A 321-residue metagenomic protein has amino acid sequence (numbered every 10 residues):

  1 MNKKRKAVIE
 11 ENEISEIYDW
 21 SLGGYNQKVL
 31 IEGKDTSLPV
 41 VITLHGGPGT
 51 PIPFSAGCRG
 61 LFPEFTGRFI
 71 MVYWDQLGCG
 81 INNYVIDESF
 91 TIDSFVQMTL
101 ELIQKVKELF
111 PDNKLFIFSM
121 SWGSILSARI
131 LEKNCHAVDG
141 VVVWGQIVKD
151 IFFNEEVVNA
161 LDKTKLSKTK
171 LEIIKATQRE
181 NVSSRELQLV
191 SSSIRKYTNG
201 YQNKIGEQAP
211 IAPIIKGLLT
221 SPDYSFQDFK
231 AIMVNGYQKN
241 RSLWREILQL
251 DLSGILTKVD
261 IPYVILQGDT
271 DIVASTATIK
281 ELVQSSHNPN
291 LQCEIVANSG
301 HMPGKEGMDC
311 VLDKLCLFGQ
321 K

Functional and structural regions predicted by a protein language model:
P51-L61: The serine-hydrolase catalytic nucleophile loop
P53, Q76-F90: Glycine-rich "HGGG/HGxG" loop immediately N-terminal to the catalytic nucleophile of the alpha/beta-hydrolase
E64-I81: Conserved alpha/beta-hydrolase
S94-K114: Conserved acidic catalytic loop of the alpha/beta-hydrolase fold
V138-V182: A catalytic-pocket lid/entrance helix-loop region that shapes and gates access to the active site across common
K168-G254, I261: Alpha/beta-hydrolase
V259, I265-Q267, D271: Short beta-strand/loop motif that positions the catalytic acidic residue of the alpha/beta-hydrolase fold
S299-M308: Catalytic histidine-centered segment of alpha/beta-hydrolase-like enzymes
